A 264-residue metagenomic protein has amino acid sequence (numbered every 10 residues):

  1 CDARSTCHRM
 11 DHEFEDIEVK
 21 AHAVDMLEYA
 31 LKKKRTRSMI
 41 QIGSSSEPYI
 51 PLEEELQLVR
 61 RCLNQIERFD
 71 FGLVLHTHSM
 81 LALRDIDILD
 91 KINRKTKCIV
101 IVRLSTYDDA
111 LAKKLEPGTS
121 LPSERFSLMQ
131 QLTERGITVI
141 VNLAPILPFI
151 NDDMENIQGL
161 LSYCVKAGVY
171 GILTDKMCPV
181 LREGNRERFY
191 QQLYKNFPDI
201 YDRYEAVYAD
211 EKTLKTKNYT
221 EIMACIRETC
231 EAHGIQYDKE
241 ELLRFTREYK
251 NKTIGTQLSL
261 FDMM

Functional and structural regions predicted by a protein language model:
C1-I101, S105, D109-K113, P122 (+1 more regions): Conserved Radical SAM active-site core
I40-Q41, H76, V139-L143, I172-K176: Short beta-strand segments at enzyme active-site cores
L56-V59, D90-V102, N151-G168, Y194-N196: Short, electropositive alpha-helical surface patch
D90-N93, F126-E134, R227, E231: Surface-exposed amphipathic alpha-helices with a cationic face
Y107-D109, E116-G118, Q131-D153, K176-P179: Conserved strand-turn element in the central/C-terminal portion of the radical SAM core barrel that lines
E155-M264: Auxiliary Fe-S-binding modules of radical SAM enzymes
